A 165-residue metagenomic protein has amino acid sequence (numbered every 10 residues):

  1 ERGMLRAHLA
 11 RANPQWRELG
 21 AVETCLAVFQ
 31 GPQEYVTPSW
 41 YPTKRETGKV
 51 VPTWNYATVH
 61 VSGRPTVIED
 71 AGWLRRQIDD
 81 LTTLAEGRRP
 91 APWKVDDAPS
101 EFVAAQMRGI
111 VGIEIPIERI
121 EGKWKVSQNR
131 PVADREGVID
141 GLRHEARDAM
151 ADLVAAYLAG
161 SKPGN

Functional and structural regions predicted by a protein language model:
E1-N165: Binding-site signature for planar aromatic cofactors or substrates
